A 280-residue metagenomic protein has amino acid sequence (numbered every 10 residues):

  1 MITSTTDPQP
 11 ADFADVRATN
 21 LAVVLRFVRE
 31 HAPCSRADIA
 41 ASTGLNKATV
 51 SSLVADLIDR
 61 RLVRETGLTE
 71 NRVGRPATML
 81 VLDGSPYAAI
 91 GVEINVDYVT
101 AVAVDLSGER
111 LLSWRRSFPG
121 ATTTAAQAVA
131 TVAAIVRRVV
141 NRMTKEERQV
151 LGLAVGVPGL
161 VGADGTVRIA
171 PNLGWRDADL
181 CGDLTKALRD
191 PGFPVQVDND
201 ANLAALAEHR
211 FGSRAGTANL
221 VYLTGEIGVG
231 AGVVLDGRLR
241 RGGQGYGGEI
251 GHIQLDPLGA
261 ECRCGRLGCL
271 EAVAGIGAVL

Functional and structural regions predicted by a protein language model:
M1-S42: Extreme N-terminal segment that seeds HTH/winged-HTH DNA-binding domains in transcriptional regulators
A32-E65: N-terminal helix-turn-helix
L68-A89, D198-L220: Conserved phosphate-binding catalytic cores of ATP/NTP-utilizing and phosphoryl-transfer enzymes
P76-S113, Y222-L235: Gly/Thr-rich phosphate-binding beta-strand-loop-beta motif of the actin/hexokinase/Hsp70
V104, A207-E208, G232-D236, R240-G242 (+1 more regions): Short beta-strand-to-turn element immediately C-terminal to the catalytic PLP-Schiff-base lysine in fold type I
R110, R115-N219: Glycine-rich phosphate-binding loop and adjoining helix at the ATP-binding site of ATP-dependent phosphoryl-transfer
T122-A128, D183, Y246-L258: A short, polar/charged loop-to-alpha-helix boundary motif
H252-L280: Active-site core segments that coordinate phosphate-bearing ligands/cofactors across diverse enzyme families
